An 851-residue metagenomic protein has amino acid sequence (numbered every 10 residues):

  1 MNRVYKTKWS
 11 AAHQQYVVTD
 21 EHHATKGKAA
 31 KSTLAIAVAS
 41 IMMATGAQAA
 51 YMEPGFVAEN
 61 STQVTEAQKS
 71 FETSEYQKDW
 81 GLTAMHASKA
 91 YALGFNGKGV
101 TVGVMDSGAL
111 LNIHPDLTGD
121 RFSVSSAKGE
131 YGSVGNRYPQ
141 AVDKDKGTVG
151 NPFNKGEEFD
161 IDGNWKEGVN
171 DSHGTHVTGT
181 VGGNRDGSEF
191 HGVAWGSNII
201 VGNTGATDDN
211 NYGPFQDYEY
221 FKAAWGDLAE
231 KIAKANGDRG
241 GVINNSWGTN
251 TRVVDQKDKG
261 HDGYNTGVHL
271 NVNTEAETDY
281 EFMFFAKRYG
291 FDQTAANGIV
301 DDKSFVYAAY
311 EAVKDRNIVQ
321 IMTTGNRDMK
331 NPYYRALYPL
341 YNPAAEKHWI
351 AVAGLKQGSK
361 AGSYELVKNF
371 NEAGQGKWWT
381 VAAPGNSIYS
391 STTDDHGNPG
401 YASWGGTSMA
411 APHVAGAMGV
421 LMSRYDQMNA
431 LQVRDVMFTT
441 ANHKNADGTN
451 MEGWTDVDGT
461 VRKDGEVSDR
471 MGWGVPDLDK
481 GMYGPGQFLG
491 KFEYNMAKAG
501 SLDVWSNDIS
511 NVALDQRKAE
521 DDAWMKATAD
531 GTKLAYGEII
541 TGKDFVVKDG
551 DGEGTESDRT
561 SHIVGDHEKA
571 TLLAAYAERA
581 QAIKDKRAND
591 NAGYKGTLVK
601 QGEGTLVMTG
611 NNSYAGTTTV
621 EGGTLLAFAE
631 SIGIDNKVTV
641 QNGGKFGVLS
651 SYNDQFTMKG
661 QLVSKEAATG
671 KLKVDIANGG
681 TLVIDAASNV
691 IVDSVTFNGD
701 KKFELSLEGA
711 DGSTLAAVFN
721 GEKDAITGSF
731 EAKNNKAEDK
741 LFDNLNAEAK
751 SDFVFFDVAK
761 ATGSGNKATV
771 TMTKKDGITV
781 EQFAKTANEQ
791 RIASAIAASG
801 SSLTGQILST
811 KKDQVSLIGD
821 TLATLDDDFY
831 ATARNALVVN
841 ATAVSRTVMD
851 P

Functional and structural regions predicted by a protein language model:
M1-V4, K8-A50: Gram-negative bacterial Sec-dependent N-terminal signal peptides
K6-A11, Q427, T439-W454, D458 (+2 more regions): Outer-membrane translocation/initiation segment of Type V secreted surface proteins
H23, S107-L111, G205-T207, G248 (+8 more regions): Acidic glycine-/aspartate-rich tracts in secreted/extracellular proteins
Y51-A67, K78, S88-Y220, N236-G240 (+4 more regions): Subtilisin-like serine protease catalytic core
G97-K98, N164, V169-S172, N184-G187 (+3 more regions): Substrate-binding/access-modulating region of protease and related hydrolase catalytic domains
D106, S126-G150, Y338-G419, S423: Extracellular S/T/G-rich loop segment that most often corresponds to the catalytic His/Ser-adjacent loop
T178-V181, G187, G202-D208, G385-V467: Hydrolase catalytic cores
P332-Y333, G593, M608-T696, D711-V718: Surface-exposed loop/turn positions within long extracellular repeat scaffolds, especially the passenger domains
